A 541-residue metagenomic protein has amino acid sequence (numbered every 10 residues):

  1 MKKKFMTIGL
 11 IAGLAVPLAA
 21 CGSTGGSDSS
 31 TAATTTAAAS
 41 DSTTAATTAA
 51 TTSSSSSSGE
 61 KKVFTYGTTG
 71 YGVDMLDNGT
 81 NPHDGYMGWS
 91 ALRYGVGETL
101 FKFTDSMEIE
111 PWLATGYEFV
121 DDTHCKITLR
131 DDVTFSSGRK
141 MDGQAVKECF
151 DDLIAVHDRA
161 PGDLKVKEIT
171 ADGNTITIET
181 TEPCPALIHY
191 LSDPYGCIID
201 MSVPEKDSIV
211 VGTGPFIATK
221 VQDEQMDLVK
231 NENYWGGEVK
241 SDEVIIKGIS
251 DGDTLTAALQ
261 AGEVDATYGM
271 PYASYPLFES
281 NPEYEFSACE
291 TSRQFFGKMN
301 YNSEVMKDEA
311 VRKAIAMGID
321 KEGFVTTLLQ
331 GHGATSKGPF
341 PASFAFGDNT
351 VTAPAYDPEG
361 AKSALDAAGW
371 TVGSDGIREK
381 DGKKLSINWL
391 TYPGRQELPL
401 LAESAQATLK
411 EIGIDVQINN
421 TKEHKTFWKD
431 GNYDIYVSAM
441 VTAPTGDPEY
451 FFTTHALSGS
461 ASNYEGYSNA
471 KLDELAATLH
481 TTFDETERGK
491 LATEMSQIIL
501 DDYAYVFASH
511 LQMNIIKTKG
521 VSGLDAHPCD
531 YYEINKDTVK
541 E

Functional and structural regions predicted by a protein language model:
G67-V120, V211, C529-Y531: N-terminal lobe/hinge region of extracytoplasmic solute-binding protein
Y86-M87, E108, H189-V239, E243 (+3 more regions): Gly/Pro-rich hinge or "lid" segments in bacterial periplasmic/extracellular proteins
T115-H157, V305: Aromatic- and charge-enriched surface segment that lines or borders ligand/interaction sites
E118-D122, K126, R159-M201: Surface-exposed binding/hinge segments that line and control ligand-binding clefts or catalytic entry sites
E232-L277, D415: Ligand-site clamp/hinge motif
K307-S404, E494: Append "and occasionally in soluble cytosolic enzymes with long acidic Gly/Pro-rich linkers
G318-D348, E397-Q406, W428-E541: Detector for C-terminal structural segments
T371-T442, M513: Ligand/substrate-recognition segments at binding pockets and active sites
